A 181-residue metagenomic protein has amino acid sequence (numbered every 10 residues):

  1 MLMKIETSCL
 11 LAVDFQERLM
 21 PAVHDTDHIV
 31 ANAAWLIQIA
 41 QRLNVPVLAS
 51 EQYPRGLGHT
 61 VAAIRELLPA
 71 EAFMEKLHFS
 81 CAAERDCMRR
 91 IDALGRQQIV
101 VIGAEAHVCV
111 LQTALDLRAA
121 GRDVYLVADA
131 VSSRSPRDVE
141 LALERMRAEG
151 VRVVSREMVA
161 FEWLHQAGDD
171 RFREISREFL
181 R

Functional and structural regions predicted by a protein language model:
L2-C9, L43, R55-R181: Active-site-adjacent betaalpha module
I5-S8, V23-L48: A short alpha/beta connector and helix-capping loop motif
A12-V13, V47-Q52: Short beta-strand segments at enzyme active-site cores
E17-P21: Short acidic, Gly/Ser-rich segments with clustered Asp/Glu that frequently serve as metal-coordination loops in enzyme
H24-T26, E51, K76-F79: Short, flexible loop segments at the rims of nucleotide/cofactor-binding pockets, characterized by
